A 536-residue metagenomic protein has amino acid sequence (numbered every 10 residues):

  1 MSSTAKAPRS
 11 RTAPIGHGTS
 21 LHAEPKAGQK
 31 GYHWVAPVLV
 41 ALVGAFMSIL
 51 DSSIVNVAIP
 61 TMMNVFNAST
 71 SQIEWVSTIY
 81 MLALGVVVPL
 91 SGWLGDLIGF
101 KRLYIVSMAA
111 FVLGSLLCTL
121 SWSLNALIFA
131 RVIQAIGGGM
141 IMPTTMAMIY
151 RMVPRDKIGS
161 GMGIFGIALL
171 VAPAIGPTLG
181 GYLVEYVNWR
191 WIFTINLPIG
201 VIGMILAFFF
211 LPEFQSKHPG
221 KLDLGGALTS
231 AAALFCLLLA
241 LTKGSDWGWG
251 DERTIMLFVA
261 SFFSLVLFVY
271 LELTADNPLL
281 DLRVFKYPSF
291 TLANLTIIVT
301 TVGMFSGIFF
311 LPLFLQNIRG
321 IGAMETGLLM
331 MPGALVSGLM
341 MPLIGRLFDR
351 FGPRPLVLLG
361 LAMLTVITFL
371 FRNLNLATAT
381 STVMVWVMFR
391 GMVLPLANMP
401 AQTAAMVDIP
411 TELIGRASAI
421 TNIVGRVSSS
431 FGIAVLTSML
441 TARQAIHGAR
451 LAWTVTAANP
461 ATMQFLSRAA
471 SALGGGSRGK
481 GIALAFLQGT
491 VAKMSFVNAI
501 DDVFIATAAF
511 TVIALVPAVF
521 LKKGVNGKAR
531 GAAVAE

Functional and structural regions predicted by a protein language model:
S2-G44, S48: Cytosolic juxtamembrane N-terminal segment immediately preceding the first transmembrane helix of multi-pass
A23, A27-G28, I202, R426-K523 (+1 more regions): Hydrophobic transmembrane architecture of multi-pass small-molecule transporters
Y32-G92, K101-Y104, A126-L127, A168 (+6 more regions): Transmembrane core module of solute transporters
M81, V88-G226, E252, A377: Helix-loop-helix hairpins in multi-pass membrane proteins, especially solute transporters
W122, P154, F210-E213, K243-D246 (+5 more regions): Short helix-capping/hinge motifs at transmembrane helix termini and TM-loop junctions
F165, L169, A174-I175, V383-S467 (+2 more regions): Small-residue-rich alpha-helical segments with characteristic i,i+4
P198-S216, A232-T242, S261-T274, L515-K522: C-terminal membrane-cytosol helix-exit motif in multi-pass small-molecule transporters
